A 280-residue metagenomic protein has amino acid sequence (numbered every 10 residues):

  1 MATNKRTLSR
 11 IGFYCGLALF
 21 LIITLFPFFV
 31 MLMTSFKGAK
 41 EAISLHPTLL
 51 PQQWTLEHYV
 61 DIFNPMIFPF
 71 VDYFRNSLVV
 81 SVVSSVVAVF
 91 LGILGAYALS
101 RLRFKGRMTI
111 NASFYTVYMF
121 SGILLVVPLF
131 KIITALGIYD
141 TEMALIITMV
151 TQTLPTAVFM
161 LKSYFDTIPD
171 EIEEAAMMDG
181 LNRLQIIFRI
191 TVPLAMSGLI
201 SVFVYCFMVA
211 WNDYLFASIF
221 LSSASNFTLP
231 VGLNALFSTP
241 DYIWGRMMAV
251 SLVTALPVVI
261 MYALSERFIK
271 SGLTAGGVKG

Functional and structural regions predicted by a protein language model:
M1-G280: A hydrophobic, multi-pass inner-membrane permease signature
